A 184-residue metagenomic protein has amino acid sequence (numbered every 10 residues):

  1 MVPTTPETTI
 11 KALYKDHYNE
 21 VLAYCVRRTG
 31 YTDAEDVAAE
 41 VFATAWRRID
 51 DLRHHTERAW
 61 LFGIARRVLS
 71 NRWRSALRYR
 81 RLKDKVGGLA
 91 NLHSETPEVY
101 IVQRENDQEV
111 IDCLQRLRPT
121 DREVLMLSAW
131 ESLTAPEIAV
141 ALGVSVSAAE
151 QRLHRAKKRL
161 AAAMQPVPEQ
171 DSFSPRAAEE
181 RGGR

Functional and structural regions predicted by a protein language model:
M1-A12, L22-E40, R48-T56, V146 (+1 more regions): Short, charged helix-capping/linker segments at alpha-helix termini
T4, T9, K83, A141 (+1 more regions): C-terminal edge and immediately downstream basic/flexible tail or linker adjoining helix-turn-helix-like DNA-binding
T8, L89-Q115: Acidic, proline/glycine-rich intrinsically disordered inter-domain spacer in sigma factors
E20-Y24, R28, V37-R48, W60-A76 (+2 more regions): Amphipathic alpha-helical interface segments
C25, S128-W130: Short amphipathic helical patch at the helix-1/turn junction of helix-turn-helix
R66, P136, L142-P166: DNA-recognition helix of helix-turn-helix
R66-K85, Y100-Q103: Arg/Lys-rich amphipathic alpha helix in sigma70-family domain 2
V124-L125: A short pre-motif secondary-structure segment
